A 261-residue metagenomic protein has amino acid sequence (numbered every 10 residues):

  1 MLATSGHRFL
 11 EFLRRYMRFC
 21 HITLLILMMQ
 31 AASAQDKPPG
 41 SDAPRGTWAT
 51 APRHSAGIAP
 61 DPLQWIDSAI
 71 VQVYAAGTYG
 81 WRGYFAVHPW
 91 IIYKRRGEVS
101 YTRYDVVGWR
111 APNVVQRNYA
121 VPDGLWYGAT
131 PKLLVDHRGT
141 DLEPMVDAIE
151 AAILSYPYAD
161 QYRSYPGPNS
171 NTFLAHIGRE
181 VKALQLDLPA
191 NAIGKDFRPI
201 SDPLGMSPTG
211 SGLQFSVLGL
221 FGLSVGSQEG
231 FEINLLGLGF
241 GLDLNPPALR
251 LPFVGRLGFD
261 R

Functional and structural regions predicted by a protein language model:
M1-R14: N-terminal secretory signal peptides that target proteins for export/translocation
R15, P62-L63: A general structural signal for short secondary-structure junctions and capping/turn motifs
R18-D36: Hydrophobic membrane-insertion alpha-helices, especially the h-region of bacterial N-terminal signal peptides
Q30-H54, S155-R261: Activation targets extended, charge/polar-rich intrinsically disordered C-terminal tails
D42-I58, Q64-H137, D160, G239-V254: Glycine-rich catalytic cores of cysteine/serine-nucleophile enzymes that process amide/ester linkages in cell-envelope
R110, V135-L142, V146, P199-D202 (+1 more regions): Intrinsically disordered, glycine/charged-rich N-terminal periplasmic/extracytoplasmic linker segments that lie
A120-V181: Mid-length scaffold segments of soluble, non-membrane domains
